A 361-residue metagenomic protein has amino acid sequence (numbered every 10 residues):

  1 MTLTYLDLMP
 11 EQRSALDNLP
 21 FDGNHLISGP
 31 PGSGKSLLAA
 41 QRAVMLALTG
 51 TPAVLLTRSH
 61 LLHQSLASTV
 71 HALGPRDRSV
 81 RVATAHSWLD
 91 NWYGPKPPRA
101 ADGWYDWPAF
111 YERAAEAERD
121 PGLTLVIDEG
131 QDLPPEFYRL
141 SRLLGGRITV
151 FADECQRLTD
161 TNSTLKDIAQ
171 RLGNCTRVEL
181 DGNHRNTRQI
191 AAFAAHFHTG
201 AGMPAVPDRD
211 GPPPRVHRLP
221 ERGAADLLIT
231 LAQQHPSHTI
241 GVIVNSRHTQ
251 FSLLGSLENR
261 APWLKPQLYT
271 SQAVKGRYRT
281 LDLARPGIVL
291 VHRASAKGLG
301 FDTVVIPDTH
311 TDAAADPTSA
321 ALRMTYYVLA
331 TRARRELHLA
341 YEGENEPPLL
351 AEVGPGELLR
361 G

Functional and structural regions predicted by a protein language model:
T2-K96, R119-V126, Q131-G361: Conserved helicase motor core of SF1/SF2 NTP-dependent helicases
P95-A114: Short glycine-rich substrate-engagement loop in P-loop NTPases that contacts/grips substrate
